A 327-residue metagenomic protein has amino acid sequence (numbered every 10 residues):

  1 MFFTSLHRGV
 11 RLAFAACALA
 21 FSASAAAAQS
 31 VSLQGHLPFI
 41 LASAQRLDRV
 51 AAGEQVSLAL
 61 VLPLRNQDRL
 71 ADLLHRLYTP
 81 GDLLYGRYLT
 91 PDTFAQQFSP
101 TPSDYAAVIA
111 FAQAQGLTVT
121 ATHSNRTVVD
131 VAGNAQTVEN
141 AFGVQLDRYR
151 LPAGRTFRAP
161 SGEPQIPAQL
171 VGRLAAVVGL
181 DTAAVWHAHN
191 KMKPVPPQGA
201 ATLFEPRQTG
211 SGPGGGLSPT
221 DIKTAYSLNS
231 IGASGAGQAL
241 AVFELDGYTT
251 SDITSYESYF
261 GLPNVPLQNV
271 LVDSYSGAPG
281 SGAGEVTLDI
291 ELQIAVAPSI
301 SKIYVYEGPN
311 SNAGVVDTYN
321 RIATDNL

Functional and structural regions predicted by a protein language model:
M1-G9: N-terminal secretory signal peptides that target proteins for export/translocation
F3, A20-S22, T209: Intrinsically disordered, low-complexity segments
R8-L12, Q208: Positively charged, low-complexity intrinsically disordered regions
R11-S22: Bacterial N-terminal signal peptides
S24-A28: Sec/Tat signal peptide C-region and signal peptidase I cleavage site
Q29-S124, D130, A135-L327: Substrate-binding/charge-relay-adjacent region of secreted/lumenal peptidase catalytic domains
